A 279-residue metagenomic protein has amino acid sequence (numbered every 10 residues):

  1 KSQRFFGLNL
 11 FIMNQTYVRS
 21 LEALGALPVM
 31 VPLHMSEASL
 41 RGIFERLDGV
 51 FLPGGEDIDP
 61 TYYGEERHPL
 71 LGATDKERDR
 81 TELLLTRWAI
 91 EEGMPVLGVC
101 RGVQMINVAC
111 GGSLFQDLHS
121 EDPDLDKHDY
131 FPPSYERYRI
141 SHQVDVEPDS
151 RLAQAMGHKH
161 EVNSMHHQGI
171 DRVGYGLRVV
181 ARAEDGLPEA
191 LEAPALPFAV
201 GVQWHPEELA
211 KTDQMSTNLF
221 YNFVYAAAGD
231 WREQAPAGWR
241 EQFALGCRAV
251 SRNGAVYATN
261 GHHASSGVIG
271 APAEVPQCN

Functional and structural regions predicted by a protein language model:
K1-L97, V108-F115, H119-M156, E161 (+6 more regions): N-terminal beta1-alpha1 cap of cysteine-dependent amidohydrolase-like domains
G98, V103: Glycine-rich beta-to-alpha active-site loop
V200-Q203: Active-site-proximal beta-strand elements of phosphoester/diester hydrolases
